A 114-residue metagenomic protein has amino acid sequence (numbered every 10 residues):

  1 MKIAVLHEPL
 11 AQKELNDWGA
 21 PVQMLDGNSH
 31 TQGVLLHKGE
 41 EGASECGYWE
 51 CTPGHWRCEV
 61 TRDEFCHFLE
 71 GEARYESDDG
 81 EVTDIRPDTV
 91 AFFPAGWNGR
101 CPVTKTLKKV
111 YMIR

Functional and structural regions predicted by a protein language model:
M1-A43: A short, N-terminal "cap"/entry segment at the start of jelly-roll beta-barrel domains of the cupin/DSBH fold
K38-V60, P94-A95: Conserved short histidine dyad/triad with adjacent acidic residue
C46-Y48, F65, V90: Conserved hydrophobic/aromatic beta-strand scaffold that supports enzyme active sites
C51, V60-Y75: Short, conserved beta-strand element in jelly-roll/cupin
E76-D78, P102: A generic structural motif
D79-A95: Short acidic-glycine-tyrosine-enriched beta hairpin
W97-R100: Short, charged beta-turn/beta-strand-edge "cap" motif at the junction between a beta-strand and an adjacent loop
K105-R114: A short hydrophobic beta-strand segment most commonly corresponding to one strand of the jelly-roll/cupin
